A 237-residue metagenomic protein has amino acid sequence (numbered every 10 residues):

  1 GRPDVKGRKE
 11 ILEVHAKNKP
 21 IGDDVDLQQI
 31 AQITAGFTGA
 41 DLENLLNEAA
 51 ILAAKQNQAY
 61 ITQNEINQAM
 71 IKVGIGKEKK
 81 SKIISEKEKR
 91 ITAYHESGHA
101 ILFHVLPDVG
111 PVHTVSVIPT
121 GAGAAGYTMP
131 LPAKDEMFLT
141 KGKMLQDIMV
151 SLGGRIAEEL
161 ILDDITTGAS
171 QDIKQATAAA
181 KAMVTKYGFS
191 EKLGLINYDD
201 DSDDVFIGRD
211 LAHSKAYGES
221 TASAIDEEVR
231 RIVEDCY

Functional and structural regions predicted by a protein language model:
G1-E65, K72, G76-K77, S151-E159 (+2 more regions): Conserved C-terminal "switch" segment of AAA+ ATPases
Q28, E43, N64-N67, K87 (+2 more regions): An alpha-helix initiation/capping motif
G36, A93-Y94: Alpha-helical architecture
D41, G98-H99: Short hydrophobic/aromatic residue motifs in ordered secondary structure
A49, I61-N64, Q68, E136-Q146: Catalytic donor/gating beta->alpha subdomain of glycosyltransferases that bind UDP-sugars
G76-K79, A124: Secretory-pathway/luminal and periplasmic proteins that interact with or process carbohydrate-rich
K80-I91, E136: Short pre-active-site segment immediately N-terminal to the catalytic Zn-binding motif
I91-A93, A100-Y237: Soluble catalytic regions of large protease machineries
